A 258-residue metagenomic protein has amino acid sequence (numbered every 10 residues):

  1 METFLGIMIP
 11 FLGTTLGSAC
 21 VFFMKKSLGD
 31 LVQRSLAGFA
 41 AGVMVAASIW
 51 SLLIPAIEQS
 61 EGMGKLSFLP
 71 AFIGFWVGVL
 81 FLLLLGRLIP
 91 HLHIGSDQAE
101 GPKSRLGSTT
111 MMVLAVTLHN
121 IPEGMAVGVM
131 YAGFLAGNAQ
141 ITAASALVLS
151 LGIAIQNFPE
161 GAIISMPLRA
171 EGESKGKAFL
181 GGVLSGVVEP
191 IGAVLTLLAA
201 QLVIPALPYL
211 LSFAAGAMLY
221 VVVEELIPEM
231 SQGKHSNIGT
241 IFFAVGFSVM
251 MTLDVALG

Functional and structural regions predicted by a protein language model:
M1-G258: Intrinsically disordered, metal-sensing/regulatory segments
